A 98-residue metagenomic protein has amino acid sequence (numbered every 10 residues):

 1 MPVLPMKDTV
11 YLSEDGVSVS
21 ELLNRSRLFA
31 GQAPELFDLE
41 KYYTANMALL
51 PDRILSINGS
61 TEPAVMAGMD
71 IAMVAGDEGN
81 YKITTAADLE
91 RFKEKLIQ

Functional and structural regions predicted by a protein language model:
M1-A30, L36: Anionic-ligand binding region
F29-Q98: Conserved alpha/beta core of the MobA/IspD/sugar-nucleotide pyrophosphorylase nucleotidyltransferase superfamily
